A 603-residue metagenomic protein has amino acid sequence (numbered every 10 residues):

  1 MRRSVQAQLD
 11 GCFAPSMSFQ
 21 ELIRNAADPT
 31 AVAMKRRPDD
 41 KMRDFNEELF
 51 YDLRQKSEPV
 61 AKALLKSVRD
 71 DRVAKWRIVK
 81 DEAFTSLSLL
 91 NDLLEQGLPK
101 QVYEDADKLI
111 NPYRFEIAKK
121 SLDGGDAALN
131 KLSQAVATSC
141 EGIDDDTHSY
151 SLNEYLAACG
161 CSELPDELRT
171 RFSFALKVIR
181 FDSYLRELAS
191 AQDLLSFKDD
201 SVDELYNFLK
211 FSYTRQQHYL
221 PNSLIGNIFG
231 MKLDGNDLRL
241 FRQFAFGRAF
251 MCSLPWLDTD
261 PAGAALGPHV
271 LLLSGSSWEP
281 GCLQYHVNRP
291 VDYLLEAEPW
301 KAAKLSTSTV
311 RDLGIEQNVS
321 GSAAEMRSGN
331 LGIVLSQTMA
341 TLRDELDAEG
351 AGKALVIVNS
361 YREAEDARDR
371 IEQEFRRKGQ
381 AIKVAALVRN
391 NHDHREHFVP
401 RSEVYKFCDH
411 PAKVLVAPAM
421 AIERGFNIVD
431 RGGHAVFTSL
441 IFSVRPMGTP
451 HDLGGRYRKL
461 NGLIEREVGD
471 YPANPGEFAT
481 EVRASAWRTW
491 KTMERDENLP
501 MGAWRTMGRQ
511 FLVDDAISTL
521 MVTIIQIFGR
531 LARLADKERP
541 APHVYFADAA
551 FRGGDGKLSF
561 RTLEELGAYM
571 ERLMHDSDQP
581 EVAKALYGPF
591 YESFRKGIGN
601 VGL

Functional and structural regions predicted by a protein language model:
M1, F246-T259, F398-K406, A417-N427: Conserved RecA-like ASCE ATPase "motif II neighborhood" in helicase/translocase motors
M1-S183, V270-W300, S306-T307, E423 (+6 more regions): Signature of the SF2 helicase/ATPase Hel1-core->accessory helical subdomain module
R43, E141, D145-S223, M231 (+1 more regions): Interdomain helical connector at the RecA1-RecA2 junction of SF1/SF2 helicase-like NTPases
E345-I371: Conserved strand-helix element at the start of the C-terminal RecA-like helicase core
V356, R368-R370, A412-A421: Conserved helicase/translocase motor-coupling segment
A364-A367, I371, F375, A381-K383 (+1 more regions): Conserved structured catalytic cores and adjacent interaction surfaces of nucleotide-binding/hydrolyzing enzymes
Q380-V416, I428-R431: Conserved motor-coupling elements within RecA-like helicase/translocase cores
T519, I525, D536-L603: The feature captures the C-terminal accessory region of ATP-dependent helicases and related nucleic-acid translocases
